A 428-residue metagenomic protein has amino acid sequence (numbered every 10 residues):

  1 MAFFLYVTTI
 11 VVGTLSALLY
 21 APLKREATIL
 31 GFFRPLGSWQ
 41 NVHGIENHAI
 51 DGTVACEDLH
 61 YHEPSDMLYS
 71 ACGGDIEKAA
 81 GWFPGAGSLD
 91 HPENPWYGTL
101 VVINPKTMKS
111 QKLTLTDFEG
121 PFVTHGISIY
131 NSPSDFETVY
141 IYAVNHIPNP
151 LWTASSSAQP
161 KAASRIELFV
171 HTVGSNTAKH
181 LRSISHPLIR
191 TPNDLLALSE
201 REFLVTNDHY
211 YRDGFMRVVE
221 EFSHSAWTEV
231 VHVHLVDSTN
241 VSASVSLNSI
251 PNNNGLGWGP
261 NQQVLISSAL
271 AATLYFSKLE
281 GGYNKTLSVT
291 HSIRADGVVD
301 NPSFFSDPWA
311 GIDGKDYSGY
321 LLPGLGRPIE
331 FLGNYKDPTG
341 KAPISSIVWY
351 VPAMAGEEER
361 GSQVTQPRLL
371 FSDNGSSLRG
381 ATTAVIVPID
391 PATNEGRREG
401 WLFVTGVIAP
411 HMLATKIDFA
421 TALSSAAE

Functional and structural regions predicted by a protein language model:
T9-A27, P35-G37, G259, Q263-I266 (+3 more regions): Loop/turn-rich, solvent-exposed surfaces of beta-rich toroidal or solenoidal domains
E26-A55, P105-T114, T177-L181, R360-N374: A short helix->beta-strand "capping" segment at the edge of beta-propeller domains
I45-G98, G380, V407-I408: Beta-strand-rich domains and repeat architectures in extracellular enzymes and scaffolds, especially beta-propellers
I50, G74-D75, A80-S134, V139-P148: Blade-loop segments of beta-propeller domains
T53-H60, P95-G98, D117-N131, S185-E202 (+5 more regions): Beta-rich, blade/repeat-based domains predominating in secreted/periplasmic proteins but also intracellular
S70-N94, Y142-K161, V205-H224, G314-Y317 (+2 more regions): Short, conserved, GDST-rich strand-edge loop motifs in beta-rich repeat architectures
A86-T107, S156-S175, V219-V236, K336-E358 (+1 more regions): Beta-propeller blade signature
L113-S199: Asp-box/WD-like beta-propeller blade repeats and closely related beta-sheet repeat scaffolds
